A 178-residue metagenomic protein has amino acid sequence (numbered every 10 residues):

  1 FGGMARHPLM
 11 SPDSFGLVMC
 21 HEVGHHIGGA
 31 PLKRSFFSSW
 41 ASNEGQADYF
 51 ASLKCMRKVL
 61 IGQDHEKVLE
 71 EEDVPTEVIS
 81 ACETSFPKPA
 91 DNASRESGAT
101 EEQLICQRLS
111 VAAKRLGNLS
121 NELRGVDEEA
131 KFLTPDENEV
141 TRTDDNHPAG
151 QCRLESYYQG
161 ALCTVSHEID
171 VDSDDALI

Functional and structural regions predicted by a protein language model:
F1, F15, F36-F37, F50 (+2 more regions): Phenylalanine-focused residue identity feature
F1-F15, V23-L32: Active-site scaffold of zinc-dependent metalloenzymes
P12-L17, N43-Q46: Alpha-helical scaffolds flanking conserved acidic
C20: Cleft-lining beta-strand/loop regions that shape enzyme active-site pockets
V23-S42, Q46, S52-Q63: Catalytic Zn2+-binding segment of zinc metalloproteases
V59-I178: Long, well-structured alpha-helical subdomains associated with metal-dependent extracellular/ecto-lumenal hydrolases
